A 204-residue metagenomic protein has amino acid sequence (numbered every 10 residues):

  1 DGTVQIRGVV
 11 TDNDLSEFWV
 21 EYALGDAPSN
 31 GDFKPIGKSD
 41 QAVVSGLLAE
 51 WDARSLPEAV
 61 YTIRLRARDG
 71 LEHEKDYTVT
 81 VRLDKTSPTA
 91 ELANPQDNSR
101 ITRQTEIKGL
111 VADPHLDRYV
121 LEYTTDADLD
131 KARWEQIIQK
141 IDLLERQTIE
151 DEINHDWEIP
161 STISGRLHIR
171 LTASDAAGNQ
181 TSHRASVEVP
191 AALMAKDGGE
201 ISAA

Functional and structural regions predicted by a protein language model:
D1-T3, D97-R103, S202-A204: Short, solvent-exposed loop/linker segments at the N-terminal edge of repeated beta-sheet extracellular domains
G8-D14, D69, G109-H115, D175: Extracellular acidic, Ser/Thr/Pro-rich low-complexity tracts
E17-E21, R118-E122: Beta-strand signatures of extracellular beta-sandwich domains
Q41-E50, L144-D156: Aromatic sugar-binding surface patches on proteins that engage polysaccharides or sugar-phosphate polymers
D52, Y77-E91, E158, D175 (+1 more regions): Flexible, low-complexity linkers/stalks enriched in Thr/Pro that connect modular domains
R54-A59, I159-G165: Surface-exposed, short loops/turns at beta-strand junctions within beta-sandwich domains
L65-A67, L171-A173: Conserved structural position at the C-terminal beta-strand of extracellular beta-sandwich adhesion modules
E72-D76, Q180-S182: A structural signal for beta-strand boundary/capping segments at domain termini and interdomain linkers
